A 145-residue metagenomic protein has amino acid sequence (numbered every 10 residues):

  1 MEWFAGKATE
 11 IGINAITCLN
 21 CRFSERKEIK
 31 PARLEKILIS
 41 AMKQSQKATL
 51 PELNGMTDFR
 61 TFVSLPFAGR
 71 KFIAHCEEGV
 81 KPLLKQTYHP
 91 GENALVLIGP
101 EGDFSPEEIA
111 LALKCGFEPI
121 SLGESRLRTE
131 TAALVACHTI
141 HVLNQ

Functional and structural regions predicted by a protein language model:
M1-I73: RNA substrate-binding interface of SAM-dependent RNA methyltransferases
D58, D103, A132: Residue-level recognition of oxygen-bearing side chains
F62-F67, L83-P90: Short amphipathic alpha-helix with an adjacent loop that forms part of the alpha/beta core around
I73, L95-L97, S121: Conserved beta-strand segments that form the floor/walls of ligand-binding pockets within enzyme and binding domains
G79, E101-G102, E124-L127: Short, acidic/turn-prone active-site loops that include or flank metal/cofactor- and phosphate-binding residues
N93-A110: A C-terminal functional module that forms or caps the active site or interfaces directly with catalytic machinery
P106-Q145: Structured adenosyl-cofactor binding patch, chiefly the S-adenosyl-L-methionine
